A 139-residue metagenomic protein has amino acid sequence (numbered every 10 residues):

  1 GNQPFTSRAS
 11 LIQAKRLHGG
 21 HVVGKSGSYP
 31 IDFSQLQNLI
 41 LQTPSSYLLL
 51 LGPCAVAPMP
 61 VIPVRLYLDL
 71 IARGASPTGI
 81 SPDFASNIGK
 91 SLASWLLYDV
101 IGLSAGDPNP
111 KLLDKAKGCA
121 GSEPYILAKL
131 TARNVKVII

Functional and structural regions predicted by a protein language model:
G1-Q3: Short, surface-exposed loop/strand segments
F5-A9: Short, mixed charged/polar active-site loops that provide acid/base catalysis or chelate metal/phosphate cofactors
S10-R16: Conserved catalytic cores of phosphodiester-cleaving nucleases, focusing on short active-site segments
L17-I139: Acidic, metal/cofactor-coordinating or nucleic-acid-engaging core segments within structured domains
